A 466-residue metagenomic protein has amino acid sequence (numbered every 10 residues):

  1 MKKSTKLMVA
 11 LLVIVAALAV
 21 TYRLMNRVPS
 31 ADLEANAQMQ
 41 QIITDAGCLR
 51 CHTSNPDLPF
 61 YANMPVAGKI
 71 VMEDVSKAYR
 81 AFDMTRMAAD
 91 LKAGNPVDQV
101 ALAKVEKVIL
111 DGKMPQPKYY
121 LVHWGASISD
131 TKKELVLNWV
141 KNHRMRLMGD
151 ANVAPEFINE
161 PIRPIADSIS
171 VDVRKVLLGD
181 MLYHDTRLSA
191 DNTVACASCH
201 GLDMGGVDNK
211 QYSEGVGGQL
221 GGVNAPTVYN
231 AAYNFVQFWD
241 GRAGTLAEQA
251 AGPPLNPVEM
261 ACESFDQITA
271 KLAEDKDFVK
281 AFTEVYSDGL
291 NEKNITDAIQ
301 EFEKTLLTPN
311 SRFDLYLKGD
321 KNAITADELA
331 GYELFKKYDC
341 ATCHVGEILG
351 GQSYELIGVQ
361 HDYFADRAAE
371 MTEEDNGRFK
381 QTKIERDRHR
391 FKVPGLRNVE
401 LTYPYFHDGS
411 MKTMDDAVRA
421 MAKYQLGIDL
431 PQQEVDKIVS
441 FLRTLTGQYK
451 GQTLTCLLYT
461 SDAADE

Functional and structural regions predicted by a protein language model:
M1-I14: N-terminal Sec-pathway targeting helices
L18-P155, D172-R174, L178, L246: Aromatic- and Gly/Pro-enriched helix-to-coil junctions and flexible linker segments
E34-L49, V71, D172-A197, G201 (+4 more regions): Sequence/structural segment immediately N-terminal to covalent heme-attachment motifs in c-type and related
Q40, P56-V97, A197-A243, G350-K380 (+1 more regions): Gly/Gly-Pro-rich "capping" loops immediately C-terminal to redox-active cysteine motifs in periplasmic/lumenal
A81-K133, N138, P164-L177, M181-D314 (+1 more regions): Extracytoplasmic redox metalloprotein regions
N398, Y405-Q448: Extracellular low-complexity, Gly/Ser/Thr-rich intrinsically disordered linkers and protease-sensitive activation/hinge
Y459-E466: Conserved small/polar residues in nucleotide/adenosyl-binding loops
